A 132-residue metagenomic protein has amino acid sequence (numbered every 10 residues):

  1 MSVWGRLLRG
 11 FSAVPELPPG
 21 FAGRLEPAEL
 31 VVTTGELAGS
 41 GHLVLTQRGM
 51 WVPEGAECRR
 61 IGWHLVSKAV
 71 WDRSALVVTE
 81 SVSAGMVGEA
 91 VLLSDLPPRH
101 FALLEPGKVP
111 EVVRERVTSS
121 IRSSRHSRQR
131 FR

Functional and structural regions predicted by a protein language model:
S2-P27, R59-I61, L65-R132: Acidic, Ser/Thr- and proline-rich intrinsically disordered linker/docking segments of eukaryotic scaffolds
V32-I61: Conserved beta-hairpin
